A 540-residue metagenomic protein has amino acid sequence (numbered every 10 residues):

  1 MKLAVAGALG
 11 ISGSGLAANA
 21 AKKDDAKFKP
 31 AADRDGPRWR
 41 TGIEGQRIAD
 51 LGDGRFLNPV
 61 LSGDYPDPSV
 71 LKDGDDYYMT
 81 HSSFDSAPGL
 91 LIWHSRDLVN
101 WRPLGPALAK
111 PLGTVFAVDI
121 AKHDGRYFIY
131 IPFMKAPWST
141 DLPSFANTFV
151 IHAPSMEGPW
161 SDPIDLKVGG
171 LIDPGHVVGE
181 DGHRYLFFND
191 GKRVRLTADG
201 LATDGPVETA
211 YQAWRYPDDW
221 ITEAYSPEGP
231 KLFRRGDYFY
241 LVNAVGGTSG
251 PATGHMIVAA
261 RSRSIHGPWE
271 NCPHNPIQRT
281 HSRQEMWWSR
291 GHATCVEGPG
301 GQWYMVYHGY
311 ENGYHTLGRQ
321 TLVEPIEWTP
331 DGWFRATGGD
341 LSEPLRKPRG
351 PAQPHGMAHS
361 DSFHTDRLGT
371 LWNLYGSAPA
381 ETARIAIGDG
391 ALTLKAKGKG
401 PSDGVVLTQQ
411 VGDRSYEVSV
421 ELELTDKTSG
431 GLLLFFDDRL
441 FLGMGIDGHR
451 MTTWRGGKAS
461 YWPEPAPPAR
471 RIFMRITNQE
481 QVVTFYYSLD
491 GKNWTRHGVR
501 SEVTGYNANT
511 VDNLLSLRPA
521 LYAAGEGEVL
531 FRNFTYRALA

Functional and structural regions predicted by a protein language model:
L3-I11, A21-A540: Carbohydrate-active catalytic/glycan-binding domains of CAZyme proteins, especially the secreted or lumenal ectodomains
S12-L16: C-terminal segment of classical bacterial N-terminal signal peptides
